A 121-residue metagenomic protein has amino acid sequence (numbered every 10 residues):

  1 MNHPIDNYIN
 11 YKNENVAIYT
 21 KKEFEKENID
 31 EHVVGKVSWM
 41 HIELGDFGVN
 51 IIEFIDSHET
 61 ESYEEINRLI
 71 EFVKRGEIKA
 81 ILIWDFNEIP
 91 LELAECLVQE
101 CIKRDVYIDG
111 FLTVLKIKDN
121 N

Functional and structural regions predicted by a protein language model:
M1-N121: Short, structured surface patches at the beginning of a domain
